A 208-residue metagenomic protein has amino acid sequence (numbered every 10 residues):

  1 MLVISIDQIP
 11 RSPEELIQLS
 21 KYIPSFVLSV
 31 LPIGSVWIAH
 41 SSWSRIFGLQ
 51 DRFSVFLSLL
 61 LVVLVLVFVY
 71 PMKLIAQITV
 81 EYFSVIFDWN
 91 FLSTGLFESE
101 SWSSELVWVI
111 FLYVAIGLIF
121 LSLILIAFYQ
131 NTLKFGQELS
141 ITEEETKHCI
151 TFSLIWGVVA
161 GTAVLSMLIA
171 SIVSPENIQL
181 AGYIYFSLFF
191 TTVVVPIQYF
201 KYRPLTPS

Functional and structural regions predicted by a protein language model:
L2-S208: Multi-pass alpha-helical transmembrane bundle typical of ion/small-solute transporters and intramembrane aspartyl
